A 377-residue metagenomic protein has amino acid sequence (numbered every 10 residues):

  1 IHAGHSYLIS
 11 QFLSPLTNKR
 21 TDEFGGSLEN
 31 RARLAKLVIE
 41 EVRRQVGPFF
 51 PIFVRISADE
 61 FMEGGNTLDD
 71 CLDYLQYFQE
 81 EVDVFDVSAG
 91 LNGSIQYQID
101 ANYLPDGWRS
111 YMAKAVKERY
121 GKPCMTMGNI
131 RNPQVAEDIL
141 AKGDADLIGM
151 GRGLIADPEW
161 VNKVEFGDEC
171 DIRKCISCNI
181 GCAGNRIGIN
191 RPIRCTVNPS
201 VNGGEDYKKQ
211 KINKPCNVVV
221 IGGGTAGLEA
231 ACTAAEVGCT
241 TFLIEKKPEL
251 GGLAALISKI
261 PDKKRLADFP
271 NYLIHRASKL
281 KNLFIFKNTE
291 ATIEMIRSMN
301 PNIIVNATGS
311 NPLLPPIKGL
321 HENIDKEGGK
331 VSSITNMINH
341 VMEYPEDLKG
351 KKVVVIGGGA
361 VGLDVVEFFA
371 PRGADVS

Functional and structural regions predicted by a protein language model:
I1-I221, T225, E229, T233-E236 (+5 more regions): Flavin-dependent oxidoreductase catalytic cores
G25, I99-Y103, S258-K263, H321-E322: Short glycine-enriched, charge-decorated loop/helix-capping segments at active-site entrances that position
L75, P133-E137, I274, I293-R297 (+1 more regions): Short hydrophobic/charged patches on amphipathic alpha-helices used for structural packing and interfaces
D144, A277-I285, I324-V331, A374: A short helix-to-beta-strand connector/capping loop
I212-L243, I285-N300, T308-I317, I334-S377: Rossmann-like dinucleotide/flavin-binding elements
A254-P301: N-terminal Rossmann-like dinucleotide/flavin-binding domain of flavoprotein oxidoreductases that bind FAD/FMN
V305: N-terminal Rossmann-like NAD(P) cofactor-binding module of classical short-chain dehydrogenase/reductase
